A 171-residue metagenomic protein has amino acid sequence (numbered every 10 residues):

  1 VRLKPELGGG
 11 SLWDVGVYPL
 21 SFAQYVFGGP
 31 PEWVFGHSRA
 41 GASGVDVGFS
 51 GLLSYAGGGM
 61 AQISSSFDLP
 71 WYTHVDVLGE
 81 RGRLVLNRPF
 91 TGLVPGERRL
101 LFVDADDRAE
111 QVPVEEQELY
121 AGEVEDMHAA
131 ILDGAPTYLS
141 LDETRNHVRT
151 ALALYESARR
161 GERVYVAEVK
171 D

Functional and structural regions predicted by a protein language model:
V1-A42, G161: Predominantly a Rossmann-like dinucleotide-binding segment in NAD(P)-dependent oxidoreductases
S11, F49-G51, T73-V75, E110 (+1 more regions): Residue-level detector of beta-strand structural context in well-folded domains
P19-L20, P95-E97, Y120-E125, V148-L152: A general structural signal for well-ordered alpha-helical segments in protein cores
S21-F22, S50, D126, E143 (+1 more regions): Alpha-helical elements of Rossmann-like donor-binding domains used by nucleotide-donor carbohydrate transfer enzymes
V34-H37, S64, A167: Solvent-exposed beta-strand sheet faces enriched in polar/charged residues
G36, V47-F49: Anionic-ligand binding region
R39-V45, A56-E123, S140: NAD(P)-dinucleotide binding in Rossmann-like oxidoreductases
A56, V112, A129-D171: C-terminal helix-rich "cap/oligomerization" subdomain common to oxidoreductases
